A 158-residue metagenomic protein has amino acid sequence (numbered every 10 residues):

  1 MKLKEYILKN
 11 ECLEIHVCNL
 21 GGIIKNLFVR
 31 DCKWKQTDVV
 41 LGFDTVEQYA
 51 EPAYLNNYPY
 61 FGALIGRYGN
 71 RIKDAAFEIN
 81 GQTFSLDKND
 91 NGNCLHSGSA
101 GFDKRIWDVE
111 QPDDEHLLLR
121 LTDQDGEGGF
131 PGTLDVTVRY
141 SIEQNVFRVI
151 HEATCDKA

Functional and structural regions predicted by a protein language model:
M1-A158: Surface-exposed acidic/polar loop and edge beta-strand patches at domain peripheries
